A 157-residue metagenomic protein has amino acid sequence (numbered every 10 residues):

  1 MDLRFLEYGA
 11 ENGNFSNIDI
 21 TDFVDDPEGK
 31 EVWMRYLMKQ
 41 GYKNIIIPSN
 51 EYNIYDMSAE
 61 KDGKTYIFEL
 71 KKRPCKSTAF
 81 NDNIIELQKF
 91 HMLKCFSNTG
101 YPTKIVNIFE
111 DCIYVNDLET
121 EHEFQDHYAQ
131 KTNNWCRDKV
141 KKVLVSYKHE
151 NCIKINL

Functional and structural regions predicted by a protein language model:
M1-G9, K39, E60-D62, I108-L157: Non-catalytic C-terminal interaction segments of nucleic acid-processing enzymes
M1-S49: Acidic-basic catalytic patches of nuclease active cores, encompassing PD-(D/E)XK and other metal-cofactor nuclease
G13-S16, I20, K71-T120: Catalytic cores of nucleic-acid endonucleases
L37, M57-K76: Conserved catalytic cores of phosphodiester-cleaving nucleases, focusing on short active-site segments
Q40, E60, F96-G100: Alpha-helix C-cap/termination motif
K43, G63-T65, Y101-P102: Short coil/turn segments at beta-strand junctions that form active-site/ligand-binding loops
S49-N50, I108: Proline- and acidic/polar-enriched loop/turn elements at helix boundaries
N53: Beta-rich catalytic cores
